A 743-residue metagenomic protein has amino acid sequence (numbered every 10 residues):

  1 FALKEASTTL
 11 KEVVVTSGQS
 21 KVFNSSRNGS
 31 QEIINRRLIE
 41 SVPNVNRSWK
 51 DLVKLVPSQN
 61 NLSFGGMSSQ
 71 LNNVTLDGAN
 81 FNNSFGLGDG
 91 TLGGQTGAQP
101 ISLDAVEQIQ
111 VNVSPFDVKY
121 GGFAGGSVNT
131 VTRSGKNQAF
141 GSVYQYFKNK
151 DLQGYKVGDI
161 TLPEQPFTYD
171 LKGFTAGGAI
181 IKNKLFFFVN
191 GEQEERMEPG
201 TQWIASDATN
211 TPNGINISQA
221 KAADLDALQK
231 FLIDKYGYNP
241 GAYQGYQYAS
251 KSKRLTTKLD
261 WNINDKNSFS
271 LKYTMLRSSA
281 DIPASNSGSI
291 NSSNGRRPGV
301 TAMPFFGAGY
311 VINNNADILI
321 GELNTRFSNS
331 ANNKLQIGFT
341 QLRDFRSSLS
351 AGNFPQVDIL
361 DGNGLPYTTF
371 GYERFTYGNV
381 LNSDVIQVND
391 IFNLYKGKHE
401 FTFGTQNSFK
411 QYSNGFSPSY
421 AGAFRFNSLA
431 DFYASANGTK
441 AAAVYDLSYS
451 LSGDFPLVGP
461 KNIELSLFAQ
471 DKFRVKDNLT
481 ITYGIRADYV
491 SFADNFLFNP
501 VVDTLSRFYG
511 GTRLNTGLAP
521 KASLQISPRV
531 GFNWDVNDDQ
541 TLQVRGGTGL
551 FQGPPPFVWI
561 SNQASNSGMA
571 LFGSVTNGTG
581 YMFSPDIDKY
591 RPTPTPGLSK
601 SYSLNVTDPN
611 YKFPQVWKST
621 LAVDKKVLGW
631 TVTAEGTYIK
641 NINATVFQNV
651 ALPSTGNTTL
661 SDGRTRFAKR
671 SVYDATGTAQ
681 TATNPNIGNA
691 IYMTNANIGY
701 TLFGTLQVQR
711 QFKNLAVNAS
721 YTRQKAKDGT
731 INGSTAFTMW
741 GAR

Functional and structural regions predicted by a protein language model:
A2, K11-S134, D159-I160, Y169 (+2 more regions): Periplasmic N-terminal accessory/gating domains of Gram-negative outer-membrane beta-barrel systems
S17, V143-N149, V189-Q193, L271-M275 (+6 more regions): Transmembrane beta-barrel strands of outer-membrane/channel proteins
Q31-I33, G90-L92, G158-L162, W203-A222 (+13 more regions): Flexible, surface-exposed loop regions and adjacent strand-edge segments of Gram-negative outer-membrane beta-barrel
L103-Q110, V118-S127, R133-L225, A249-L255: Outer-membrane beta-barrel translocator/receptor signature
T130, F174-G178, T257-W261, G321-T325 (+6 more regions): Residues on the lipid-exposed face of transmembrane beta-strands in outer-membrane beta-barrel proteins
R133-G135, I181-N183, N264-K266, S328-S330 (+9 more regions): Outer-membrane beta-barrel channels and translocator barrels
D234, Y248-K251, N264-Q470, F508-R513 (+7 more regions): Replace "related TpsB outer-membrane translocases also match" with "some related outer-membrane beta-barrels such as
F496-S527, F532-Y692, N697, T701: Solvent-exposed loop/turn elements at secondary-structure boundaries
